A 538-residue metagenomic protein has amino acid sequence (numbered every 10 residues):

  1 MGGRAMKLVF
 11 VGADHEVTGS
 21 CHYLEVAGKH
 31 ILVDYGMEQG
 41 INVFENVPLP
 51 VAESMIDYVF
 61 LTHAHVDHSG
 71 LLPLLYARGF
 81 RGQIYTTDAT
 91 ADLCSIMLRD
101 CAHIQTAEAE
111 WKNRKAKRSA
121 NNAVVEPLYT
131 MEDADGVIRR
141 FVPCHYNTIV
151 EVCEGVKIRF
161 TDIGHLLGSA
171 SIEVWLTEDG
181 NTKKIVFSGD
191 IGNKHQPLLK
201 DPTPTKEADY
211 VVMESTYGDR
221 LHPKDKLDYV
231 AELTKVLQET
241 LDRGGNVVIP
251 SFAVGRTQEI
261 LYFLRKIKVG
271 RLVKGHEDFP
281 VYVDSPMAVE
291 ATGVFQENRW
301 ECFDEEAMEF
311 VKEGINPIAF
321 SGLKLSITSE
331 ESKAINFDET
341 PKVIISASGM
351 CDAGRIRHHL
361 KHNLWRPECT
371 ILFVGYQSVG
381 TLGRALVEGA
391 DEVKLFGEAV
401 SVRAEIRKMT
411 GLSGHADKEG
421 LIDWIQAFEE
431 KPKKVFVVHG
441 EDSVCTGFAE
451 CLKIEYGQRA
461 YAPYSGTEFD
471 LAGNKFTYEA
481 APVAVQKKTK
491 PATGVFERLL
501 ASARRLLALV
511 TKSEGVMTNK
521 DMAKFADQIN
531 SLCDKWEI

Functional and structural regions predicted by a protein language model:
G3-F60, H65, S69, Y76-E259 (+1 more regions): His/Asp/Glu-rich metal-coordinating catalytic cores of metallo-dependent phosphodiesterases/hydrolases acting on
Q105-E110, W300-E313, K394, T477-L500: A polyampholytic, Gly/Pro-enriched intrinsically disordered region
V156-F160, V294-C302, I422-D423, A472-A484: Short, surface-exposed amphipathic charged segments that create phosphate/polyanion-binding patches used for binding
P197-M213, W300-E306, Q377-R403: Short, compositionally biased "basic patch" segments
L233-L382, V393-K394, V444, C451-E455 (+1 more regions): Hard-cation-handling environments
R366, E441-V485: C-terminal, active-site-flanking charged/polar segments
K394-I425: Generic long, charged, amphipathic alpha-helical segments
G466-K524: Charged, amphipathic alpha-helical linkers/stalks
